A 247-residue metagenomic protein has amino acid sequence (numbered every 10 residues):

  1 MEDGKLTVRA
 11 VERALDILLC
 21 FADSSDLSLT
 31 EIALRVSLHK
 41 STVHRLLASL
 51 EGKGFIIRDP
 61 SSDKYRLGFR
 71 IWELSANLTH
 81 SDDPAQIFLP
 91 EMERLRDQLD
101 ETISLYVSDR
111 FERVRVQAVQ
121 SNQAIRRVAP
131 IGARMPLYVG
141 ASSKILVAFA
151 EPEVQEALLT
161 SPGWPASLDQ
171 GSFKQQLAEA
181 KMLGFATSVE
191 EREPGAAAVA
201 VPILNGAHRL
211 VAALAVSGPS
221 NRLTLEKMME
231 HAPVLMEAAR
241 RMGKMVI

Functional and structural regions predicted by a protein language model:
M1-S81, A85-Q86, R240, K244-M245: N-terminal helix-turn-helix
T7-V11, K64, G68, S81 (+7 more regions): Short, structured helix-loop boundary elements
R35, I87-Q98, E179, L183 (+1 more regions): Amphipathic alpha-helical regulatory segments at dimerization interfaces that relay allosteric signals between sensory
I56-R58, L105-Y106, I203: A structural signal for short hydrophobic beta-strand segments in well-ordered beta-sheet cores
A76-A124, F149-P152: All-alpha effector-binding/dimerization core of bacterial HTH-type transcriptional repressors
A124-P194: Short, solvent-exposed recognition segments
A166-A239: Extended hydrophobic
